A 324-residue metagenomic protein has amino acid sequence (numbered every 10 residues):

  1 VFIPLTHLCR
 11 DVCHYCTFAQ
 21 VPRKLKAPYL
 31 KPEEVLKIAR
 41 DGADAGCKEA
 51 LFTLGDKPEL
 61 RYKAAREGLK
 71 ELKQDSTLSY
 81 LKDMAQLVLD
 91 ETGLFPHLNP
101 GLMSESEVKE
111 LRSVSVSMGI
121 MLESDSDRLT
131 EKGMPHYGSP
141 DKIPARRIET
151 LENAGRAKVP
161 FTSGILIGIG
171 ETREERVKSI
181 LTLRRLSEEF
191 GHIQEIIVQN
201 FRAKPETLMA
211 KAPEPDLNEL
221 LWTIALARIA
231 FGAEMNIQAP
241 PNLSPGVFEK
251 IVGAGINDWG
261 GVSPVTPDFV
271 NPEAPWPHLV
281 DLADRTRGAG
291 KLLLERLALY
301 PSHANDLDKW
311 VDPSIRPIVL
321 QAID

Functional and structural regions predicted by a protein language model:
V1-I3, R23, T53-K73, R202-L208 (+2 more regions): Glycine-rich, proline-tolerant flexible connector loops at the mouths of alpha/beta enzymes
I3, D56-P58, P100-S104, S124-S126 (+5 more regions): Active-site-proximal loop/turn and secondary-structure-junction residues that shape catalytic pockets, frequently
P4-Q20: Local cysteine-cluster metal-coordination motifs and their immediate loop/turn environment, predominantly Fe-S cluster
H14-Y15, E49, F161, D258: A short hydrophobic/small-residue beta-strand
T17, L51, G119-M121, I197 (+1 more regions): Conserved beta-strand positions in the central sheet of alpha/beta enzyme cores
P22-E188: Conserved Radical SAM active-site core
L36, A43, T92, V177-D324: Auxiliary Fe-S-binding modules of radical SAM enzymes
